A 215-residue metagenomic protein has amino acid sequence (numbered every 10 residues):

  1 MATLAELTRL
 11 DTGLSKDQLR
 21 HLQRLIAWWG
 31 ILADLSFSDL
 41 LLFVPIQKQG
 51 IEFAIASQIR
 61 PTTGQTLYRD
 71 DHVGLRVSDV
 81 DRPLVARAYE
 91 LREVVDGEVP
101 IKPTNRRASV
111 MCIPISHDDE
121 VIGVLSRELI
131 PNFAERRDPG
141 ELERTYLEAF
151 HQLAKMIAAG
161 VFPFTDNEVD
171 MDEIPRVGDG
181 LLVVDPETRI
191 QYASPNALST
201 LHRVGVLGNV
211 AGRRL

Functional and structural regions predicted by a protein language model:
A2, L7-L10, L14-Q18, L129-P175 (+2 more regions): Juxtadomain coupling helices with adjacent low-complexity linkers
T12-R60: Extracytoplasmic/periplasmic sensory segments of membrane signal-transduction proteins
H21-L41, A158-A197: Sensory modules in modular signal-transduction proteins
A33-L35, D79-V95, L215: Soluble sensory domains of the PAS superfamily and closely related sensory modules
I46, I51-V80, P139-H151, V169-L215: PAS-family sensory domains
V95-P100, D179: PAS and PAS-like sensory modules
T104-P114: A short beta-strand signature within small-molecule sensing/ligand-binding domains used in signal transduction
I115-F133: Short hydrophobic/glycine-rich mini-motifs in sensory/regulatory modules that couple input to downstream signaling
